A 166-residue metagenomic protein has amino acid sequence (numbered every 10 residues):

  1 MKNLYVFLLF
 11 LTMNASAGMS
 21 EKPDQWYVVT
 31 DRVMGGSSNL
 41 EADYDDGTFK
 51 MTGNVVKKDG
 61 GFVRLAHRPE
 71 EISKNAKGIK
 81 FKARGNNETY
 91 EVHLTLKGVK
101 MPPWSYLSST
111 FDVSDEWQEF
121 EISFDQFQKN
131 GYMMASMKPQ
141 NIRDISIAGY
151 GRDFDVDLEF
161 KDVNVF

Functional and structural regions predicted by a protein language model:
N3-M13: Sec-dependent N-terminal signal peptides
S16-F166: Beta-rich carbohydrate-recognition modules and glycan-binding surfaces
